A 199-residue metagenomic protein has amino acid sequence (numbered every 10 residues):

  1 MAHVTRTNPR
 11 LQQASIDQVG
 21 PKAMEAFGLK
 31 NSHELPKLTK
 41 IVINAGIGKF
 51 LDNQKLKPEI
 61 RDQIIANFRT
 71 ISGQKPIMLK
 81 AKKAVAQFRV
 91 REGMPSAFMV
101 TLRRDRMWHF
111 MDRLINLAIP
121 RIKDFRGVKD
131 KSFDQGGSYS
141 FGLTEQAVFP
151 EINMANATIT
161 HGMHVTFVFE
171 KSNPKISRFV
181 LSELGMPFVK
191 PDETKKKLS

Functional and structural regions predicted by a protein language model:
M1-S199: Ribosome-associated RNA-binding proteins
